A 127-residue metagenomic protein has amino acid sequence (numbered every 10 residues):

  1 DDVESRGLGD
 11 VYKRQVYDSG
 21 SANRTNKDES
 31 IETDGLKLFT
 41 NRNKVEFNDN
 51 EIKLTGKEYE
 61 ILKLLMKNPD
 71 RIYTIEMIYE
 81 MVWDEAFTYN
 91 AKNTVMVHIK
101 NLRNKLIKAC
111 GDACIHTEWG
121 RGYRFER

Functional and structural regions predicted by a protein language model:
D1, H98, H116: Histidine-centered active-site/metal-ligand motif
D1-Q15: Single conserved hydrophobic/aromatic residue that forms the stacking wall/gate of nucleotide- or nucleobase-binding
R14-Y17, E85: ABC-type ATPase nucleotide-binding domains, specifically the catalytic core motifs of the NBD
D18-T33: Short, flexible cytosolic linker that couples an ABC transmembrane/permease module to its adjacent nucleotide-binding
R24-N26, T74, H116-E118: Short, hydrophobic secondary-structure boundary micro-motifs
I31-Y59, E118, R124-R127: A structural micro-motif at secondary-structure boundaries
K44-G56, E60-I99, N104-A113: Positively charged, aromatic-enriched patches within helix-turn-helix-type DNA-binding elements, predominantly
